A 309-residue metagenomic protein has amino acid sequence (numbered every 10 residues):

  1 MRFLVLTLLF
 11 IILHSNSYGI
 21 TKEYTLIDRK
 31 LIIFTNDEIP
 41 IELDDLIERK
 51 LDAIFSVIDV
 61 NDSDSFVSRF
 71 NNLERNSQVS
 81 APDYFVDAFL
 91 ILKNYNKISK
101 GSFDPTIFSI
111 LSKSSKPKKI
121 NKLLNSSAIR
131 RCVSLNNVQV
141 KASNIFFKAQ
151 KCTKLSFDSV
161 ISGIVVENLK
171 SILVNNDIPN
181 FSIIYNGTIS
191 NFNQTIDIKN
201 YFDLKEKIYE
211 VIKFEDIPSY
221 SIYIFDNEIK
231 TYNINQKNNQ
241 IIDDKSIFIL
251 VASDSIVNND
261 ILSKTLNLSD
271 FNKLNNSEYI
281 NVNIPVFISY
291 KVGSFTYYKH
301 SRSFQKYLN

Functional and structural regions predicted by a protein language model:
R2-L6, F10, S15-N309: Mature catalytic core of soluble alpha/beta enzymes
